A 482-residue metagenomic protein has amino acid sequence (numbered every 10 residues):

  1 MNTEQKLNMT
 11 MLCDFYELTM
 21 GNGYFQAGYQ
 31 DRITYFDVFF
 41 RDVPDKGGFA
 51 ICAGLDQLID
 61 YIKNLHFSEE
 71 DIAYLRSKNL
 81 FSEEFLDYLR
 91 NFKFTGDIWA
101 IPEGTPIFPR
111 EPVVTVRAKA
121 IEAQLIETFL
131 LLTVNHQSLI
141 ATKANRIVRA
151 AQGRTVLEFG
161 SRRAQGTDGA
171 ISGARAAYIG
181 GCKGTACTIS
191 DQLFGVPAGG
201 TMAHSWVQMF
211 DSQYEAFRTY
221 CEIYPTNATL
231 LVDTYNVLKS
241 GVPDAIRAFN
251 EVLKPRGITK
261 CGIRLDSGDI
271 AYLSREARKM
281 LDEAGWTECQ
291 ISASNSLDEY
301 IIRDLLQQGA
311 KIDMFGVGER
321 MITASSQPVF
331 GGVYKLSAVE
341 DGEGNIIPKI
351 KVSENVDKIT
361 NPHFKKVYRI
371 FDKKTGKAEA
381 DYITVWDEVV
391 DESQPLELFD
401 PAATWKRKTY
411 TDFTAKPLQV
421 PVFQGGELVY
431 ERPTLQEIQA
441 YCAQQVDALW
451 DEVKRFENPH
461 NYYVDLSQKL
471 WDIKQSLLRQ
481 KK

Functional and structural regions predicted by a protein language model:
N2-R32, F36, K46-G47, D282-A284 (+1 more regions): Gly/Ser/Thr/Ala-enriched C-terminal appendages of enzymes
N2-T34, D42-P44, L80-F81, L86-T95 (+7 more regions): Buried, small/hydrophobic-residue-enriched core segments of structured protein domains
T34-R90, W99: N-terminal, Lys/Arg-enriched amphipathic/low-complexity engagement segments that precede the first folded domain
G54-Q57, L139, T434-I438: Short amphipathic alpha-helical segments
A73-Y74, T142-R146, G160, K454-N461: Short coil/turn segments at secondary-structure boundaries
G199, I263, I291, D313-F315: Hydrophobic residues within beta-strands of alpha/beta enzymes
H204, S294, G318: Residue-level "edge-of-site" marker
